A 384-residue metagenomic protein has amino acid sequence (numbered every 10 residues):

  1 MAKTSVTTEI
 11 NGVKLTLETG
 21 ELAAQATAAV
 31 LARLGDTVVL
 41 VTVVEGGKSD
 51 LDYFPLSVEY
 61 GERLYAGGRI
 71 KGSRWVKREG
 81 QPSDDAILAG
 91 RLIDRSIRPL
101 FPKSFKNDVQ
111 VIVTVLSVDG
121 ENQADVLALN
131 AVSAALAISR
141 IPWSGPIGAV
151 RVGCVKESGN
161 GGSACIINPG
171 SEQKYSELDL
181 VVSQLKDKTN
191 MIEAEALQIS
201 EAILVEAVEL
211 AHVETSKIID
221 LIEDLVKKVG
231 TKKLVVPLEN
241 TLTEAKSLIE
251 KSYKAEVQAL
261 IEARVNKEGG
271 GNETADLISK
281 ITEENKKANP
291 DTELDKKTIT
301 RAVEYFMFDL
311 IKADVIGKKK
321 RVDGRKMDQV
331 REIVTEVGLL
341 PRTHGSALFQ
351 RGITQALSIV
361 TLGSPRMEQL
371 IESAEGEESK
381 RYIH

Functional and structural regions predicted by a protein language model:
M1-E45, D50, P55, V235-E372 (+1 more regions): Extended amphipathic alpha-helical scaffolds
M1-T4, I10-V13, T27, V38 (+9 more regions): Alpha/propeptide regions of enzymes that mature by internal proteolysis
A2-E18, T114-V115, D119-Q123, G148-G153 (+3 more regions): Conserved mixed alpha/beta core segments that line enzyme active sites in large multi-domain catalysts
G20, Q25-A29, Q110, G145-A149 (+1 more regions): Gly/Lys-enriched N-terminal cap/neck module of very large, oligomeric protein machines
A26-Q110, V115-N122, E193, H344-H384: Glycine-rich, flexible beta-strand/loop modules in the N-terminal catalytic cores of phosphate-handling
S49-G61, L88-R98, I166-L178, V182-K186 (+4 more regions): Phosphate-binding glycine-rich loops and adjacent basic patches that engage nucleotide phosphates, nucleic-acid
R140-R264: Mobile "lid/hinge" segments at catalytic clefts and subdomain interfaces of large enzymes
